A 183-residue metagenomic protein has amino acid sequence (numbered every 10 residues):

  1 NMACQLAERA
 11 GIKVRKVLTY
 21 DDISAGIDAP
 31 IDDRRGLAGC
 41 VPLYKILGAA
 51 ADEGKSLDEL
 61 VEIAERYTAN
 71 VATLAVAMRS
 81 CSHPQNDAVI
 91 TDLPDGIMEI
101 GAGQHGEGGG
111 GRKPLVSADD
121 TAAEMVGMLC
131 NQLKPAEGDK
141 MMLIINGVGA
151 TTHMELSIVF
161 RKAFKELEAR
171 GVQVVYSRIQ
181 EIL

Functional and structural regions predicted by a protein language model:
N1-C4, L47, L143: Buried hydrophobic positions in well-ordered alpha/beta secondary-structure cores of metabolic enzymes
N1-D21, E155-R161: Short Gly/Thr/Asp-enriched flexible loops that form oxyanion-binding sites at enzyme active sites
M2, G26-D32, A72, M154-S157: Short acidic, glycine/serine/threonine-rich loops at helix termini
E8-T19, G36-G39, L43, R79-H83: Structured all-alpha helical bundle cores of eukaryotic regulatory proteins
Y20-E59, I63-N70: Short alpha-helices
A51-I158: Mixed-charge interfacial surface used for oligomerization/domain docking and macromolecular partner engagement
T151-G171: Short, hydrophobic/π-rich interface segment
R178-L183: C-terminal edge-of-domain segments
